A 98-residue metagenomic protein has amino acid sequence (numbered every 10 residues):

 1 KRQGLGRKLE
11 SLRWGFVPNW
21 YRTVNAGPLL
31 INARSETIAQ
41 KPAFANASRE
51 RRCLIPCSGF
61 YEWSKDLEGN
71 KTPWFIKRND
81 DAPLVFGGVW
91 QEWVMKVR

Functional and structural regions predicted by a protein language model:
K1-R52, K77-R78: Short, His- and charge-rich active-site/binding loops that engage polyanionic ligands
A33-R98: A contiguous catalytic/ligand-binding core that recognizes phosphate-bearing ligands
